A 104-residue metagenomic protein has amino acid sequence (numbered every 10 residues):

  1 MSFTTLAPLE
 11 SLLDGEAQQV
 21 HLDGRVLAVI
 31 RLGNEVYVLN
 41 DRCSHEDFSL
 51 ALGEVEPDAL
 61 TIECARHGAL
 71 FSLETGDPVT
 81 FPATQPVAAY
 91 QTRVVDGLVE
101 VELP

Functional and structural regions predicted by a protein language model:
M1-P57, T61, S72-L73, D77 (+1 more regions): N-terminal pre-ligand scaffold of iron-sulfur
H67-L70: Detector for the c-type heme attachment site
